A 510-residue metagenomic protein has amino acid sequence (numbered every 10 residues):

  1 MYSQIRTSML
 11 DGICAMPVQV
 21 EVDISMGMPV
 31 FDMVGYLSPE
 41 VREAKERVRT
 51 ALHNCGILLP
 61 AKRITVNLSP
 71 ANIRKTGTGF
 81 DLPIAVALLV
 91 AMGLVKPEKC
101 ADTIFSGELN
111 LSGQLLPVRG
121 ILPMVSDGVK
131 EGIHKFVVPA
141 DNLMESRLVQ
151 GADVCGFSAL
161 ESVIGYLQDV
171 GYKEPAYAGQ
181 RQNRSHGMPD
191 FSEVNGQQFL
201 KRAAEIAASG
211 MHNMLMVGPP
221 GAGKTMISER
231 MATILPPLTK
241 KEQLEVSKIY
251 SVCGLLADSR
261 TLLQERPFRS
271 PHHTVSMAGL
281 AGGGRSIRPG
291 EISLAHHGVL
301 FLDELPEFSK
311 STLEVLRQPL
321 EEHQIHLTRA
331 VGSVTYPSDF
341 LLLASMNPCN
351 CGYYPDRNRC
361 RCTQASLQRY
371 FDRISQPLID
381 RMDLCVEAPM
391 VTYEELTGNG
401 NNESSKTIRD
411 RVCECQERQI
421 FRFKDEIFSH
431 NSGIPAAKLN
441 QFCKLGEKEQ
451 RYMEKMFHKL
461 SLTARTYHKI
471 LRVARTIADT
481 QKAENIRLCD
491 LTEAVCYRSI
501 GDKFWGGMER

Functional and structural regions predicted by a protein language model:
M1-L215, P219-T225, T328, T466-Y467 (+1 more regions): Peripheral, non-AAA+ core regions of ATP-driven protein-machinery
L37-K45, P60, N67-G77, I287 (+1 more regions): Basic, amphipathic alpha-helical bundle interface domains used for macromolecular binding and assembly
L59-K62, K99-C100, K130-G132, Q150 (+9 more regions): Short loop/turn elements that form and flank the Walker-type P-loop nucleotide-binding site in RecA-like NTPase cores
S112, L302-S309, G352: Catalytic P-loop NTPase motifs of RecA-like helicase/translocase cores
E205, L262, P267, A278-L300 (+1 more regions): Conserved alpha-helical scaffold flanking the Walker A/P-loop in AAA+ ATPase domains
M216-A257: Walker A/P-loop
E242-S276, G283-G284, P389, S429-N440 (+2 more regions): Conserved inter-motif catalytic segment of the P-loop NTP-binding fold
H297, D303-E304, V315: Walker B catalytic acidic pair
